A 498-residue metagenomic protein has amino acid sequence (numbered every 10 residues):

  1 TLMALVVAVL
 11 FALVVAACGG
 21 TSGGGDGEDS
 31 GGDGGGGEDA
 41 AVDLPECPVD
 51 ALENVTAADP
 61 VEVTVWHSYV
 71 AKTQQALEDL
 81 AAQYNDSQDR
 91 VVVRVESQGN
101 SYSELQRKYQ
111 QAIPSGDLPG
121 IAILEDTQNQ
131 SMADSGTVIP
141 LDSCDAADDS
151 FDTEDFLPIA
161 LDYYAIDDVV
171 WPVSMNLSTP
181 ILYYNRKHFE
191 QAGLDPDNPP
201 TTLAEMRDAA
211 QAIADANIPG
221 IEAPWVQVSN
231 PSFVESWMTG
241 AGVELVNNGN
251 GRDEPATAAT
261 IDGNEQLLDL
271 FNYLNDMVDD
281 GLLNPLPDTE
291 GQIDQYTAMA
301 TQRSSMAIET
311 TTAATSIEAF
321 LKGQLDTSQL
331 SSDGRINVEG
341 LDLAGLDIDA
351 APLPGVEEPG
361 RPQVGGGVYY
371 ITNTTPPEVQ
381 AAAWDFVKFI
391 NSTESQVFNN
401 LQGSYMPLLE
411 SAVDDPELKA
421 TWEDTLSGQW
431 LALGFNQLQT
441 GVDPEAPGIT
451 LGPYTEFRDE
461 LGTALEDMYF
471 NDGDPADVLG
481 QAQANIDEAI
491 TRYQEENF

Functional and structural regions predicted by a protein language model:
C18-D29: Bacterial lipoprotein signal-peptidase II cleavage site
D43-V55, D126-I181, W237, Q266 (+1 more regions): Hinge/lid segment of periplasmic solute-binding proteins
D59-V70, V91-S97, I121, W171 (+1 more regions): Short, well-ordered beta-strand elements
Q83-F156, Y163-A165, Q191-G193, T297-M299 (+5 more regions): Extracytoplasmic "Venus flytrap"/periplasmic binding protein-like
I166-M175, P180, A204-A259, Q266 (+1 more regions): Extracytoplasmic/periplasmic solute-binding protein
A192, D280-L282, K322-M406, A446: Extracytoplasmic/periplasmic substrate-recognition and gating elements
D208-Q211, R252-D288, L353: Glycine-centered hinge/linker elements that transmit conformational signals in sensory and ligand-binding systems
G345-L353, L401-T463, D467, F498: Long, aromatic- and glycine/proline-rich binding clefts that accommodate carbohydrate-like moieties
